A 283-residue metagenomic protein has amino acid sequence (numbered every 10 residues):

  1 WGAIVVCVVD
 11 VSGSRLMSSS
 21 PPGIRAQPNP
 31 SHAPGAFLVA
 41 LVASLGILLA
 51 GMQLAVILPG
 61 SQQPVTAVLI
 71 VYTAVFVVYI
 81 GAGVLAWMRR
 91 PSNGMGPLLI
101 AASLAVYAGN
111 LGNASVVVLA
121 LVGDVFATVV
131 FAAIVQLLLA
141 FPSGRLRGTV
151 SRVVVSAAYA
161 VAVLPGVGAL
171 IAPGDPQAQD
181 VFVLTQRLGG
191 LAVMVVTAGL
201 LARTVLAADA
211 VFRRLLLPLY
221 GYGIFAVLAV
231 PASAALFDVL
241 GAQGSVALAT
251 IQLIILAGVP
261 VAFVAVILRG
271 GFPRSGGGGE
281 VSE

Functional and structural regions predicted by a protein language model:
G2-E283: Alpha-helical transmembrane segments of multi-pass integral membrane proteins
